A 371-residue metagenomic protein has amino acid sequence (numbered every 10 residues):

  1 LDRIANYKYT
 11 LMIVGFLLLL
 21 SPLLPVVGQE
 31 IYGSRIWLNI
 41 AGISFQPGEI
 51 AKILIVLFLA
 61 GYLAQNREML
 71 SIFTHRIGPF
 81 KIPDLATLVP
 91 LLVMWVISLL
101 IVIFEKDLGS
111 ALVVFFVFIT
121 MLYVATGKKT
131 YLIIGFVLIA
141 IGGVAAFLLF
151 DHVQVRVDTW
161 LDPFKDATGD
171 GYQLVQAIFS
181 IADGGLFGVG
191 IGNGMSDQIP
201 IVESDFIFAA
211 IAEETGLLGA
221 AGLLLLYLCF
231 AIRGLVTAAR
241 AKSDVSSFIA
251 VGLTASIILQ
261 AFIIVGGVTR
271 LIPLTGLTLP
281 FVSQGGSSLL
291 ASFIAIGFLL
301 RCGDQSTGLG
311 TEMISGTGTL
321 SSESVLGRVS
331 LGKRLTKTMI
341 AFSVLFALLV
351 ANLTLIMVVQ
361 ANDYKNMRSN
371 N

Functional and structural regions predicted by a protein language model:
L1-K106, V265-P280, Q284, S288-L289 (+2 more regions): Membrane-helix boundary/helix-loop-helix interface segments in multi-pass membrane proteins
Y9-T10, L85-L148: Hydrophobic alpha-helical segments of polytopic membrane proteins
Q29-W37, A41-S44, Y131-L223, A241-I249: Hydrophobic, glycine- and aromatic-enriched re-entrant/interface helices and adjoining loop segments
V56, A60-L63, F150, Q154 (+6 more regions): Alpha-helical transmembrane segments of polytopic integral membrane proteins, especially the permease/helical cores
T74-T87, Y131, L235-A255: Membrane-interface helix-loop-helix junctions at transmembrane boundaries of multi-pass membrane enzymes, predominantly
L112-Y131, M195-G219, T278-L290: Interfacial segments of multi-pass membrane proteins
A238-G276, V282: Loop-to-helix entry and N-terminal half of a specific, functionally important transmembrane alpha helix in multi-pass
M313-N371: Periplasmic/cell-envelope proteins involved in peptidoglycan metabolism and beta-lactam response
